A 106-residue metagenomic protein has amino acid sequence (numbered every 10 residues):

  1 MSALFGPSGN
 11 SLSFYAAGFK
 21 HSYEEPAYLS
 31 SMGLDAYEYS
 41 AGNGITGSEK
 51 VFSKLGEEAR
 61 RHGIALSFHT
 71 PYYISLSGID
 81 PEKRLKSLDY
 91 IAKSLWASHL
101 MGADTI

Functional and structural regions predicted by a protein language model:
M1-T70, I74-L76, D80-W96: N-terminal pre-domain/capping segments
S98-I106: Active-site groove signature of glycoside hydrolases
